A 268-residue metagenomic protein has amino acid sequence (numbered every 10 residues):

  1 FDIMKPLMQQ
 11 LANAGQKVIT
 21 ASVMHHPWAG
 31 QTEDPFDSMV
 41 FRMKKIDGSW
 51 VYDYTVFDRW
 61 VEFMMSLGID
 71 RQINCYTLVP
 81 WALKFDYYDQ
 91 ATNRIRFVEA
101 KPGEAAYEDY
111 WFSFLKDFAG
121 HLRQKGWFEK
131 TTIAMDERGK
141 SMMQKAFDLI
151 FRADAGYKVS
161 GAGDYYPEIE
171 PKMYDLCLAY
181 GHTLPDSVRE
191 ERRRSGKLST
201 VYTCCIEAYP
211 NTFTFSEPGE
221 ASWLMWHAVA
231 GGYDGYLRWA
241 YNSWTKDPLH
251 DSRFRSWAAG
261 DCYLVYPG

Functional and structural regions predicted by a protein language model:
F1-G156, G161-P171, N242-T245: Aromatic-lined carbohydrate-binding surfaces of glycoside hydrolases
G120-M135, M142-G268: Substrate-binding groove of N-acetylhexosamine-processing glycoside hydrolases
